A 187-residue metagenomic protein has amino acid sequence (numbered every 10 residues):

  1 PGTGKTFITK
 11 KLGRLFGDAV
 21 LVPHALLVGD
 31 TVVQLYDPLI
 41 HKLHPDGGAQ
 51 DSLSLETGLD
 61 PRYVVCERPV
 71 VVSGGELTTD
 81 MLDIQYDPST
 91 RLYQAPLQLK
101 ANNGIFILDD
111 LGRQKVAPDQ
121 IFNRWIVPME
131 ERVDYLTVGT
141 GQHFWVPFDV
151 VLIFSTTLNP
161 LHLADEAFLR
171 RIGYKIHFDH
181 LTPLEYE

Functional and structural regions predicted by a protein language model:
P1-F154: Conserved ASCE/P-loop NTPase catalytic core
V116, H162-L163: Glycine/Thr-rich phosphate-binding loops of Rossmann-like dinucleotide-binding domains
R124, L163-H180: A short helix-turn-beta junction within AAA+ P-loop NTPase domains corresponding to the substrate/partner-engaging
T157-N159: Conserved H-loop
